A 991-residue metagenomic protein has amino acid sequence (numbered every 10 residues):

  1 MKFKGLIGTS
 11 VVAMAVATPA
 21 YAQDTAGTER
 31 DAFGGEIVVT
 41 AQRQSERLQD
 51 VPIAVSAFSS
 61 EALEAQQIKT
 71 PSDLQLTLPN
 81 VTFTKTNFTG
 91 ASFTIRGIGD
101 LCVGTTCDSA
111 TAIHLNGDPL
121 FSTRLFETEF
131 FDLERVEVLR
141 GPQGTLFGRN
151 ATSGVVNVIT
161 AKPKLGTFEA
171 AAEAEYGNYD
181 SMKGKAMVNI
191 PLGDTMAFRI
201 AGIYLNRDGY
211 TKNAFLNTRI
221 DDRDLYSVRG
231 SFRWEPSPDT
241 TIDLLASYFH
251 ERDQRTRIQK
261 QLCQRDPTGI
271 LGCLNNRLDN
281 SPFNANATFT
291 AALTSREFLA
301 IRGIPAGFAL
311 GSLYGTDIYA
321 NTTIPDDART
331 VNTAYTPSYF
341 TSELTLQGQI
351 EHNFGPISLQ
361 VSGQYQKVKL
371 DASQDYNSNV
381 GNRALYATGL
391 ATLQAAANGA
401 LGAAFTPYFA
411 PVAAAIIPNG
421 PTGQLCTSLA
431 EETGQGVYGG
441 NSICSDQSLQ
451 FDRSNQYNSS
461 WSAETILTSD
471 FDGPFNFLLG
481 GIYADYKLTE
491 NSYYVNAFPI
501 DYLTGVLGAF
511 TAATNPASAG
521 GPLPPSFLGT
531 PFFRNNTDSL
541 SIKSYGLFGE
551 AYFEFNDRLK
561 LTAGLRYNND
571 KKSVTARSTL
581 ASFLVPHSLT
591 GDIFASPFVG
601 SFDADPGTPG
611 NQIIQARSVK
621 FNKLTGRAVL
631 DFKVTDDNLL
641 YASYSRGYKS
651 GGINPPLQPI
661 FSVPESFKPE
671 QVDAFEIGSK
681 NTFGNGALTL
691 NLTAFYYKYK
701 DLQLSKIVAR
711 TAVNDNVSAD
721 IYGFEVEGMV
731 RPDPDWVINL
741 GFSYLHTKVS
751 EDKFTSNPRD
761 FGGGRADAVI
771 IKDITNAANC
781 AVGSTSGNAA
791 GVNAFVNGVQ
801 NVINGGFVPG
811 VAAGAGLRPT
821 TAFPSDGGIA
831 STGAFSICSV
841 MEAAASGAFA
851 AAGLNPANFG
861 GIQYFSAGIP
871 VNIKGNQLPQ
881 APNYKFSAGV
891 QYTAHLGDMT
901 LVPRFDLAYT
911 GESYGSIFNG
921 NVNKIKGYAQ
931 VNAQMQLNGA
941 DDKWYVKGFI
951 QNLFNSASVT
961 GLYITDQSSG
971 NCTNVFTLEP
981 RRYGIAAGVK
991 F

Functional and structural regions predicted by a protein language model:
M1-Q66, S72-T77, L346, V989: N-terminal Sec signal peptide and the immediately downstream disordered periplasmic leader that contains the TonB box
D24, I53-L101, T111-E129, R135-G144 (+1 more regions): Periplasmic N-terminal accessory/gating domains of Gram-negative outer-membrane beta-barrel systems
Q66, D108-A110, S122, F131-R140 (+5 more regions): Outer-membrane beta-barrel translocator/receptor signature
E175-K183, N206-T241, H250-R257, Y319-Q349 (+8 more regions): Outer-membrane beta-barrel proteins
T211-R219, T256-N332, N377-F451, Y493-T537 (+5 more regions): Solvent-exposed loop segments that connect transmembrane elements
E235, L467-D470, N476-Y486, D538-Y697: Structural signature of Gram-negative outer-membrane beta-barrels, strongest in the C-terminal barrel of TonB-dependent
Q349-F354, S358-Q364, D371-Q374, D636-K649 (+4 more regions): Membrane-embedded beta-barrel scaffold of Gram-negative outer-membrane proteins
T747, A908-S916, L937-F991: C-terminal beta-signal and adjacent terminal beta-strands/loops of Gram-negative outer-membrane beta-barrel proteins
